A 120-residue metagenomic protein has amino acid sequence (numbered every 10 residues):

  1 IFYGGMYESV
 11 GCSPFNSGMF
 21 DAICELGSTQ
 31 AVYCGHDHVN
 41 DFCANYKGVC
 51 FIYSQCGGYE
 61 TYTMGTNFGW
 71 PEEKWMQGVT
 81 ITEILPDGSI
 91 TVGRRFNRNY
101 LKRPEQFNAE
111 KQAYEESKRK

Functional and structural regions predicted by a protein language model:
I1: Active-site cradle of extracellular carbohydrate-active enzymes
G4-G11, S17-L26, H38-K120: Binuclear metal-dependent phosphoesterase catalytic core
V32-H36: C-terminal transmembrane module of eukaryotic multi-pass membrane proteins
